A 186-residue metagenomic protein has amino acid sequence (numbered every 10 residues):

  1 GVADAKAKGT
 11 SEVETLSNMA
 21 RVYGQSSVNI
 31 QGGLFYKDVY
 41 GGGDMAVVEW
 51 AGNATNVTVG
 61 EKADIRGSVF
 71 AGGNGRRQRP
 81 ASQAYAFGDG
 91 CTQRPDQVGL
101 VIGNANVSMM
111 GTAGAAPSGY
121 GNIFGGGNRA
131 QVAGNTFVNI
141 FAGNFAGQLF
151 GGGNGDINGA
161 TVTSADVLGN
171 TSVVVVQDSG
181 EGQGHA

Functional and structural regions predicted by a protein language model:
G1-Q148, N154-A186: Surface-exposed loop/turn motifs in large extracellular/passenger domains
